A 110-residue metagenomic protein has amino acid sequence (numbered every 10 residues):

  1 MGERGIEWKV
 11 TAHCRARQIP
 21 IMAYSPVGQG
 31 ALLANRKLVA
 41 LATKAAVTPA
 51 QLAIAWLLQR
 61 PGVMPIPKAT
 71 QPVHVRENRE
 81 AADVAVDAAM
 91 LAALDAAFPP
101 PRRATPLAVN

Functional and structural regions predicted by a protein language model:
M1-N110: Beta/alpha (TIM)-barrel catalytic core signal, keyed to glycine-rich beta->alpha loops juxtaposed to Asp/Glu that bind
